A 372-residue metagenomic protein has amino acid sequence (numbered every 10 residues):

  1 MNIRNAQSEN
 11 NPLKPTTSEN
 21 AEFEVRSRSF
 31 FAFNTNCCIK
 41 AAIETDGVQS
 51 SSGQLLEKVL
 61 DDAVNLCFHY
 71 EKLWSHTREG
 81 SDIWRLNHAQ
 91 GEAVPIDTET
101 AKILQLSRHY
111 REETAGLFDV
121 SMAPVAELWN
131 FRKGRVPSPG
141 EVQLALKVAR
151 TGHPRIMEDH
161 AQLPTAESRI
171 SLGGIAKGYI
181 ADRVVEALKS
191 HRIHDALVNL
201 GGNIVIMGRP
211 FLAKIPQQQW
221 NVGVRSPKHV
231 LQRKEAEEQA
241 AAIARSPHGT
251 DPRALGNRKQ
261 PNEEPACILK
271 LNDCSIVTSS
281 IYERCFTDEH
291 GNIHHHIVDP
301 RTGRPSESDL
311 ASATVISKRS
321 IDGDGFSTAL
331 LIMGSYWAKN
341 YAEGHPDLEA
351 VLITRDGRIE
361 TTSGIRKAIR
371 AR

Functional and structural regions predicted by a protein language model:
M1-R372: Mature catalytic core of soluble alpha/beta enzymes
